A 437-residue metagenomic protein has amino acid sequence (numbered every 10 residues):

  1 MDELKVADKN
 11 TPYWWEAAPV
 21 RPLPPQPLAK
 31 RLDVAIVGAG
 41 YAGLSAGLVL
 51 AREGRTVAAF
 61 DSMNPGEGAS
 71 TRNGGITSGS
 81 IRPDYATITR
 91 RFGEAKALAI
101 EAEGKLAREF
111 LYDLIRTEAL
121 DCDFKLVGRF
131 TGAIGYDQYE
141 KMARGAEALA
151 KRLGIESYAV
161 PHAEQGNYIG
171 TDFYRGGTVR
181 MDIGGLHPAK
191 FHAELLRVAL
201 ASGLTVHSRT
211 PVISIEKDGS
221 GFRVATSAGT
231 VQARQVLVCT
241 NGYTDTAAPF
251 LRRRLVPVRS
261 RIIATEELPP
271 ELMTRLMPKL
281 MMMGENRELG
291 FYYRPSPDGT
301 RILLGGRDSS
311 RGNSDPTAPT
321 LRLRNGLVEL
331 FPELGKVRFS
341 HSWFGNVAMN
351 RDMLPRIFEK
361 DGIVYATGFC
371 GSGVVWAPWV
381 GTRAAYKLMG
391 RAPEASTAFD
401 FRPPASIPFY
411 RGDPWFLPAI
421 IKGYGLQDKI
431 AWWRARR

Functional and structural regions predicted by a protein language model:
M1-V34: Extreme N-terminal leader/targeting segments of oxidoreductases
L32-A59: N-terminal Rossmann-like FAD-binding beta1-loop-alpha1 element of flavoenzymes
R52-R72: Glycine-rich FAD pyrophosphate-binding loop
I81-H162: Dinucleotide-binding Rossmann-like beta1-alpha1 core, especially the glycine-rich loop that anchors the ADP
E94, D121-T131, E164-V198, S202 (+1 more regions): Helix-loop-beta segment of a Rossmann-like dinucleotide-binding subdomain
E109, T117-K125, V212-S214, T230-D361: Active-site substrate-recognition segment that forms the wall of the catalytic cavity or substrate channel
A148, D172-R234: Helical element adjacent to the flavin cofactor pocket in flavoenzyme catalytic cores
S310-P316, T320-W433: C-terminal catalytic lobe of FAD-dependent flavoproteins
